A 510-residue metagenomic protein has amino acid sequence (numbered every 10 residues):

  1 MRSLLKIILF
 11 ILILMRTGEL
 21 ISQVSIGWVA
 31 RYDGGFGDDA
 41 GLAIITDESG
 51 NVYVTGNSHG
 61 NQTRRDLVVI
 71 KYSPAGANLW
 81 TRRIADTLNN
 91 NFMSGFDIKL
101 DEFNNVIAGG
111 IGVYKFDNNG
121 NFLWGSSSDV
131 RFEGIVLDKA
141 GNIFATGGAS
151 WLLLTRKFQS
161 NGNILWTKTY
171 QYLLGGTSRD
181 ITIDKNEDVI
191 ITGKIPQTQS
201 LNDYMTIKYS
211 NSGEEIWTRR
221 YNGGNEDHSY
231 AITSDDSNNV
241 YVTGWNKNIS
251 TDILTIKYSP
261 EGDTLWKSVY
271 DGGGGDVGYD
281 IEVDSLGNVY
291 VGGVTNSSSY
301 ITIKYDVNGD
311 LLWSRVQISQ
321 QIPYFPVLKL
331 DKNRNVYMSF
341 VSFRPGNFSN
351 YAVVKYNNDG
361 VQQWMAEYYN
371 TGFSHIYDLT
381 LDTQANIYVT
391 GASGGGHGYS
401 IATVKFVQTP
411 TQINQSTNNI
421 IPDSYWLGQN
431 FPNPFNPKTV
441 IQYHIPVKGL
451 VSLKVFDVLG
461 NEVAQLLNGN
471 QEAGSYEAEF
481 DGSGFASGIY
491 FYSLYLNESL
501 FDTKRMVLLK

Functional and structural regions predicted by a protein language model:
M1-I8: Bacterial N-terminal signal peptides that target proteins for export
F10, L20-I21: Cleavable N-terminal signal peptides
I21-T411: A sequence-level/structural motif corresponding to short, flexible coil/turn segments enriched in small polar residues
S342, Q412-F431, F435-V455, Q465 (+2 more regions): Glycine-centered coil/turn sites that cap beta-strands in beta-rich domains
G474, A486-I489: A glycine-anchored, Pro-Gly-centered beta-turn/N-cap motif
R505-K510: Short beta-strand edge segments in extracellular beta-sheet folds
